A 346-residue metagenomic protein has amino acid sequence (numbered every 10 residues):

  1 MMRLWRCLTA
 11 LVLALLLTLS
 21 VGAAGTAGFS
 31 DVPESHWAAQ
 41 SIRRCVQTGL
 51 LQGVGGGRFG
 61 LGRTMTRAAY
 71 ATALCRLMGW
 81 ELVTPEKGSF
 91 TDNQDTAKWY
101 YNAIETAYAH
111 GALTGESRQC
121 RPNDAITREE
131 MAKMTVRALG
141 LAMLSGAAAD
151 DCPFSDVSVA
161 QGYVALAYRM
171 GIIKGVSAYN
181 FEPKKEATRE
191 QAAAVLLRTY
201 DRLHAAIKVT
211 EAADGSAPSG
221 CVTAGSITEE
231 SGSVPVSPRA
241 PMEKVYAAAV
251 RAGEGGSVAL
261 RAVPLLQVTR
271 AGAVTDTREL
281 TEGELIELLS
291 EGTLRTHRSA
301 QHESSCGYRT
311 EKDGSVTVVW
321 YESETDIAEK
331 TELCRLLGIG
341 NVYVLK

Functional and structural regions predicted by a protein language model:
M1-R3: N-terminal secretory signal peptides that target proteins for export/translocation
W5, A10, L15-A39, Q47 (+5 more regions): Feature responds to low-complexity, polar/acidic, surface-exposed segments characteristic of secreted/exported proteins
V209-L288: Substrate-binding surface in catalytic domains of secreted glycosidases
G255, A259-K330: Glycan-binding loop/region signatures in secreted carbohydrate-active enzymes
K330-K346: Acidic/aromatic/glycine-rich contiguous surface patches that form carbohydrate-binding/processing clefts and analogous
